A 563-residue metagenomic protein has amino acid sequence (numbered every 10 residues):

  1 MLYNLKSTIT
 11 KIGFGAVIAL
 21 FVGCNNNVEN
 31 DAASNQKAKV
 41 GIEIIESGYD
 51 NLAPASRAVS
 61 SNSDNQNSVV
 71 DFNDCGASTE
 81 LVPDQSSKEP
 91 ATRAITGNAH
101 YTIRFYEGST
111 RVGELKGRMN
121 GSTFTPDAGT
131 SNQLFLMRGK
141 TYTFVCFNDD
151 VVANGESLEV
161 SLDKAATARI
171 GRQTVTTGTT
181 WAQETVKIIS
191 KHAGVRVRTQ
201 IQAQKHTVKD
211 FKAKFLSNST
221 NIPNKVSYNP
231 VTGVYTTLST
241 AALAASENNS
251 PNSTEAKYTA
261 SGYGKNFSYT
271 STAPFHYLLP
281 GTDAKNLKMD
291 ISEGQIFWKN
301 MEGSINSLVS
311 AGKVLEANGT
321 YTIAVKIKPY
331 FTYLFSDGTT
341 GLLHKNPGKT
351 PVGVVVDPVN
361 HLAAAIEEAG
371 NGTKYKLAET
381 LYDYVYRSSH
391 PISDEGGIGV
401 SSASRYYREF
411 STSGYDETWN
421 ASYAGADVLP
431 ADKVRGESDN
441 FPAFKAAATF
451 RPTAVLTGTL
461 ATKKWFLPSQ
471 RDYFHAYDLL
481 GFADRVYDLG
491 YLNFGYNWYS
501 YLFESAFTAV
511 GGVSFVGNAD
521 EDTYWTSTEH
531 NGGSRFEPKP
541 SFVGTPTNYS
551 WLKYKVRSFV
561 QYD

Functional and structural regions predicted by a protein language model:
L2-Y3, S7, K11, F21-Y333 (+2 more regions): Sec-type signal peptide cleavage vicinity
I45-S47, A364-A369, P468-Y473, S527-E529: Active-site-proximal beta-strand/loop segments in catalytic clefts of secreted hydrolases
A99, A193-V195, P358-N360, K463 (+2 more regions): Residues that flank catalytic or metal-binding motifs in active/ligand-binding sites
V145-F147, R198-Q200, A363-A365, K464-F466 (+2 more regions): Residues within well-ordered beta-strands of beta-sheet-rich folds
G262-Y263, A273, L308-S310, P430-V434 (+1 more regions): Active-site rim elements
K326-V455, N548-F559: Extracellular adhesion/carbohydrate-recognition regions
N440-K464, Q470-F542: An exposed tryptophan-centered "aromatic clamp" motif
G532-Q561: Disulfide-stabilized extracellular recognition modules
